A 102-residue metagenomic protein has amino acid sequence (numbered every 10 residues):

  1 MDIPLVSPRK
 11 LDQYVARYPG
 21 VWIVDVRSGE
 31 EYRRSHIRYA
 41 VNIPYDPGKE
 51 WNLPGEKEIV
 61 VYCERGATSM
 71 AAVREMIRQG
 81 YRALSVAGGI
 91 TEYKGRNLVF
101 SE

Functional and structural regions predicted by a protein language model:
M1-W22, S28-E58, R65-E102: Rhodanese-like catalytic fold shared by cysteine-dependent sulfurtransferases and DSP/PTP-type phosphatases
